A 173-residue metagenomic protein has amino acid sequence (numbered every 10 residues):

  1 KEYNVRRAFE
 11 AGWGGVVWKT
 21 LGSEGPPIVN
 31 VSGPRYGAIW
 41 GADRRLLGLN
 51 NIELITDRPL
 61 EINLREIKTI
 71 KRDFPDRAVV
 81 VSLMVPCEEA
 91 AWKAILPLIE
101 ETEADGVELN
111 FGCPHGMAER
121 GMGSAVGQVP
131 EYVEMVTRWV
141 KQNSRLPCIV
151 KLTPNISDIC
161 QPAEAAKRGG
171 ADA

Functional and structural regions predicted by a protein language model:
K1-V80, M84-E89, K93: N-terminal capping/small domains of soluble enzymes
R6-A11, G15, R72, P86-A173: Alpha/beta enzyme core
